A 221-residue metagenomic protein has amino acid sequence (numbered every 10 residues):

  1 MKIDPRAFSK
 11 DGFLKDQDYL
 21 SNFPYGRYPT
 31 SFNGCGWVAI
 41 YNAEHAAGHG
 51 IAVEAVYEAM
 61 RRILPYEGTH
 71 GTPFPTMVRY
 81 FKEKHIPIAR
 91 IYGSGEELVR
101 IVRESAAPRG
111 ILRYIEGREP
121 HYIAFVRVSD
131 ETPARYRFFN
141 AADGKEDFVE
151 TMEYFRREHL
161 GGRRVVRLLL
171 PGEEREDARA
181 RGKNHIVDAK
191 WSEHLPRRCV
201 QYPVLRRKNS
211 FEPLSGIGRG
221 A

Functional and structural regions predicted by a protein language model:
M1-E67, S192, R206-R207, G218: Active-site-adjacent structural segments surrounding the nucleophilic cysteine of cysteine proteases and isopeptidases
I3, K10, K15-Q17, S21 (+9 more regions): Intrinsic-disorder/low-complexity regions
A55-E174, H185-D188, R198, N209-S210: Conserved active-site-adjacent core of cysteine acyl-enzyme catalytic domains
A178-A180, A189, A221: Ala/Thr-enriched low-complexity intrinsically disordered regions
